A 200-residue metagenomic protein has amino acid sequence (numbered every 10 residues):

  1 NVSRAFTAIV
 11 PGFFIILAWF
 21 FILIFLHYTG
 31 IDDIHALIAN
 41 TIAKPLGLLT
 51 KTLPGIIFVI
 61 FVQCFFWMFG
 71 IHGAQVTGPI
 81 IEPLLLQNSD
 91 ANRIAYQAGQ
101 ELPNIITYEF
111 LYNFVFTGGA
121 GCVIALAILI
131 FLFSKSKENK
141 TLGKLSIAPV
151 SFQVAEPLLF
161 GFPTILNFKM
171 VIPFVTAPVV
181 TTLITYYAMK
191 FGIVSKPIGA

Functional and structural regions predicted by a protein language model:
N1, C64-T77, F114-K137: Transmembrane alpha-helical segments in integral membrane proteins
N1, I24-T52, I124, I128-F160: Alpha-helical transmembrane segments and their immediate interhelical/interface regions in integral membrane proteins
N1-H72, A200: Signature of multi-pass transmembrane helix bundles
S3-I16, T52, G78, E82 (+3 more regions): Alpha-helical transmembrane segments of multi-pass membrane proteins, especially transporters and channels
Q75-P79, I106-N113, K137-I147: The feature identifies polytopic integral membrane transport proteins across all domains of life
L85-V115, I128: Membrane-interface interhelical connector segments
R93-L102, A125-A127, L145-P149, A155 (+1 more regions): Transmembrane alpha-helical segments and their short flanking loops that form helix-hairpins/helix-helix interfaces
